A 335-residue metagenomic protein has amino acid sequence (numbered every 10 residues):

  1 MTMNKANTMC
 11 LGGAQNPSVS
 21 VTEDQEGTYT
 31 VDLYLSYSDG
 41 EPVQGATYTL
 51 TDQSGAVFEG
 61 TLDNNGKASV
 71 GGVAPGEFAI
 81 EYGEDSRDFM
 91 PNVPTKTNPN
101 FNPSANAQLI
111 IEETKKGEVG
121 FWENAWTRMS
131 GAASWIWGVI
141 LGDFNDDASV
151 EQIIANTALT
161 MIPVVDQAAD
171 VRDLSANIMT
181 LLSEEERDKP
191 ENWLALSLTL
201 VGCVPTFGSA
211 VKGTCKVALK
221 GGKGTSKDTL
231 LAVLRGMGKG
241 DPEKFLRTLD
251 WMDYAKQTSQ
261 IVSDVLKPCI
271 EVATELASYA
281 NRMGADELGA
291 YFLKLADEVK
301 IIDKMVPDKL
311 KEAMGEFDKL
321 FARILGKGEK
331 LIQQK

Functional and structural regions predicted by a protein language model:
M1-T22: A general sequence property marking short-to-moderate contiguous segments in secreted/outer-membrane adhesion
D24-E26, D63, V73: Surface-exposed coil/turn segments at beta-strand junctions on protein surfaces, enriched
D24-V43: Structural motif
D39-Q53: Short, ordered, surface-exposed loop/turn motifs in non-cytosolic proteins
V43, A68-I80: Short Pro-Gly-centered beta-turn/loop motif in secreted/extracellular proteins
G55-K67: Short, acidic Ser/Thr/Gly-rich low-complexity loop/linker segments typical of extracellular and cell-surface proteins
E81-L181, G213-L231, E271-R282, A290-K335: Cationic, glycine-rich low-complexity segments
R187-L246, K256-Q260, A290, K311: Hydrophobic, membrane-inserting alpha-helical segments
